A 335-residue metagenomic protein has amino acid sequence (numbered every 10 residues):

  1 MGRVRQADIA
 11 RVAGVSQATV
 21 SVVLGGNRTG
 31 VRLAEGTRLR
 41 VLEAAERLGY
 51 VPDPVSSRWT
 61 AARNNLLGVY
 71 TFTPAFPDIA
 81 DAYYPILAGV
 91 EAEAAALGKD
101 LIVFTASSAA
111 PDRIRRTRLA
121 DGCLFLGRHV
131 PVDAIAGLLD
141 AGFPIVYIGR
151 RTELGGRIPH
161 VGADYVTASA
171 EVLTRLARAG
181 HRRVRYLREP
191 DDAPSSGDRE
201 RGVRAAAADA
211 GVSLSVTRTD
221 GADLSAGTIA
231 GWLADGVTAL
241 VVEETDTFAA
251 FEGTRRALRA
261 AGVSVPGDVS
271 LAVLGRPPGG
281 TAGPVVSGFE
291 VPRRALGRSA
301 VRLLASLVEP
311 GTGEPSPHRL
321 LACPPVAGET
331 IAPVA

Functional and structural regions predicted by a protein language model:
M1, A62, L66-T174, R178 (+4 more regions): Alpha-helical recognition/docking segments in bacterial nutrient-uptake and carbohydrate-utilization systems
M1-A62, A335: N-terminal helix-turn-helix DNA-binding module of bacterial transcription factors
A44, G89-E93, G137, D198-A210 (+1 more regions): Alpha-helical structural signal in soluble globular domains
R47-D53, F104-S108, R255: Short gly/ser/thr-rich secondary-structure transition/capping motifs
V51, A96-D100, P144, R182 (+2 more regions): Residue-level detector of anion-binding/catalytic polar loops
T73-Y84, T105-A110, V161-E171, Y186-I229 (+4 more regions): Hinge/beta->alpha junction and helix N-cap segments in small-molecule ligand-binding domains
A230-A335: Flexible loop/turn connectors
